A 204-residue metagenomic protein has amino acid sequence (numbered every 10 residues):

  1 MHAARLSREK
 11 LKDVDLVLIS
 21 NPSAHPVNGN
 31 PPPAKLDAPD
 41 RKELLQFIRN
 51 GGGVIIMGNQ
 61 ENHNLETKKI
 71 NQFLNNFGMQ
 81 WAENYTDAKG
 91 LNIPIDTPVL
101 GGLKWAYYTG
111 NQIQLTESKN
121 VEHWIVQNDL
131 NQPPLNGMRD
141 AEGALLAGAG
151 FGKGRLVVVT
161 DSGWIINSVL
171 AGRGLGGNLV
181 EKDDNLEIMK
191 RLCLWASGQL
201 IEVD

Functional and structural regions predicted by a protein language model:
M1, V54-I56, E83: Short hydrophobic alpha-helical runs that function as membrane-insertion/retention elements
M1-E9: A short, well-structured beta->alpha microelement
K10-T67, K153, V159: Short alpha-beta junction capping motif
I19-N28, Q127-N131, I165-G172: Short regulatory "switch" loops immediately downstream of catalytic or recognition motifs within protein catalytic
P22, Q46-R49, G53, N75-M79 (+1 more regions): Sec-exported extracytoplasmic/periplasmic mature domains
P39, E43, L65, K69-Q72 (+2 more regions): Extracytoplasmic/secreted proteins, especially bacterial periplasmic and envelope-associated proteins
N59-G152: An acidic, glycine-rich "communication" segment
A141-G143, F151-D204: Extracellular ligand-binding/catalytic regions of CAZymes and related secreted enzymes and adhesion modules
